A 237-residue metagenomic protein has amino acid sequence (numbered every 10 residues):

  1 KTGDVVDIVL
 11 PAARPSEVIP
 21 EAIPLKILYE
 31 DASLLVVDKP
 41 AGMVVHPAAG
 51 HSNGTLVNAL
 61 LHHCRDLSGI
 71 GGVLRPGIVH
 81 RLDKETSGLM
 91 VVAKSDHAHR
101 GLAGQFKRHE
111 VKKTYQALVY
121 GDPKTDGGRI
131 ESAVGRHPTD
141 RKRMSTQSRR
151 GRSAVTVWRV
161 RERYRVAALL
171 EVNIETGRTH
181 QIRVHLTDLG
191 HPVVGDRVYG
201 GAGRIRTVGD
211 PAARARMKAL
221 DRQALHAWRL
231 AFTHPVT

Functional and structural regions predicted by a protein language model:
K1-T237: RNA pseudouridine synthases
